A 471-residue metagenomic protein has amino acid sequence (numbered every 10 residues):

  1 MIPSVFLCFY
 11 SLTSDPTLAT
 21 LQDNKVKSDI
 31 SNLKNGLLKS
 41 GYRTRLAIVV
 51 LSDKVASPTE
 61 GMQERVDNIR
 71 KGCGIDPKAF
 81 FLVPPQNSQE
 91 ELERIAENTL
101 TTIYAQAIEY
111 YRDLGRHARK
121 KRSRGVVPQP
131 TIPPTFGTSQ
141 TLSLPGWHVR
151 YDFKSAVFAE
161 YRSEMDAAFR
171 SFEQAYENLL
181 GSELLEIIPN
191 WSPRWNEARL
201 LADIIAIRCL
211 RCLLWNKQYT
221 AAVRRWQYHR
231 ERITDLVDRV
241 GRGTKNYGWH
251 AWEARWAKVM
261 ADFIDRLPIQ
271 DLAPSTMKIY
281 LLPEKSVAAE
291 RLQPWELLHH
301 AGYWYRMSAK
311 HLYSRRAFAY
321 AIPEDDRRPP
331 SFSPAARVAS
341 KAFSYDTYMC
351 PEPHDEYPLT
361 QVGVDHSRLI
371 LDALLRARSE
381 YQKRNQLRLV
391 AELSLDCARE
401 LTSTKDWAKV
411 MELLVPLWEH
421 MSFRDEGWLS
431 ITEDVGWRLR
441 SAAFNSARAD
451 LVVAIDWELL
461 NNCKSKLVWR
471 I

Functional and structural regions predicted by a protein language model:
M1-I471: Extended alpha-helical scaffold regions
